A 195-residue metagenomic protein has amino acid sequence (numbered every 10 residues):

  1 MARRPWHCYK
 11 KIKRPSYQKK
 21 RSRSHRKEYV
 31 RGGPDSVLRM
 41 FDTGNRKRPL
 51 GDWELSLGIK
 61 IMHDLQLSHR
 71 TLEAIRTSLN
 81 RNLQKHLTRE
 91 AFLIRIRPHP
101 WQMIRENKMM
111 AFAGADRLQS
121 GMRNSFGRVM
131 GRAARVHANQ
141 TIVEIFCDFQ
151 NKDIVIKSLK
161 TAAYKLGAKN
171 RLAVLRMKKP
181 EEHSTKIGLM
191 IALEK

Functional and structural regions predicted by a protein language model:
M1-K195: Ribosome-associated RNA-binding proteins
